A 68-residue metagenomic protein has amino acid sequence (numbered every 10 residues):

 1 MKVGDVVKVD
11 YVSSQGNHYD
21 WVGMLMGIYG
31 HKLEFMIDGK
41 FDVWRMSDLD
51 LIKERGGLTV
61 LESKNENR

Functional and structural regions predicted by a protein language model:
M1, K40, N65-N67: Intrinsic low-complexity, intrinsically disordered segments enriched in polar/basic residues
V3-V6, D10-I52: Basic/aromatic-rich interaction segments and small domains that mediate binding to polyanionic partners
R55-R68: Long, low-complexity intrinsically disordered regions
